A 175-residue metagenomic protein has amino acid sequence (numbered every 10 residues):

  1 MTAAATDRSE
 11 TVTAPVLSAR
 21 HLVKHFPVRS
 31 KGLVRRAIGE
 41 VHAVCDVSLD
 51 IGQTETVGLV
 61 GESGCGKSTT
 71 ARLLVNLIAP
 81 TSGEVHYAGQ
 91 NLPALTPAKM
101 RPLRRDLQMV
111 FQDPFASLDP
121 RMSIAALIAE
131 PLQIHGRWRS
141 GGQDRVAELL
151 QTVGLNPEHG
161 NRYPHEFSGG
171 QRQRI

Functional and structural regions predicted by a protein language model:
M1-I175: ABC transporter nucleotide-binding domains
